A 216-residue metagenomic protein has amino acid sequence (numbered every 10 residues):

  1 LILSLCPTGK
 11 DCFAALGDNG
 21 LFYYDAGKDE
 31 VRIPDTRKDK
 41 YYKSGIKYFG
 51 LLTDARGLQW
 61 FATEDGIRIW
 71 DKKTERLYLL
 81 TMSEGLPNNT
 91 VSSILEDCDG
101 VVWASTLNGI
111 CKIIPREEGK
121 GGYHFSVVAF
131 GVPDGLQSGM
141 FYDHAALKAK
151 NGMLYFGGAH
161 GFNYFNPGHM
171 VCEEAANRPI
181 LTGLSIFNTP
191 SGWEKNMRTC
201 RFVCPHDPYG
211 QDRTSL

Functional and structural regions predicted by a protein language model:
L1, N19, K38-T53, D65 (+2 more regions): Residue-level "micro-hotspots" composed of small/polar
L3-C6, D11-D18: Solenoidal tandem-repeat scaffolds enriched in leucines and small polar residues
C12-F13, Q59, V102, L154: Hydrophobic beta-strand positions that form the internal "hydrophobic ladder" of WD40/Gbeta-like beta-propeller blades
D25-A26: C-terminal or otherwise distal, non-catalytic regulatory regions appended to signaling enzyme catalytic cores
V31-P34, G45: Outer-membrane beta-barrel transmembrane domain signature of Gram-negative proteins, especially the mid-to-C-terminal
